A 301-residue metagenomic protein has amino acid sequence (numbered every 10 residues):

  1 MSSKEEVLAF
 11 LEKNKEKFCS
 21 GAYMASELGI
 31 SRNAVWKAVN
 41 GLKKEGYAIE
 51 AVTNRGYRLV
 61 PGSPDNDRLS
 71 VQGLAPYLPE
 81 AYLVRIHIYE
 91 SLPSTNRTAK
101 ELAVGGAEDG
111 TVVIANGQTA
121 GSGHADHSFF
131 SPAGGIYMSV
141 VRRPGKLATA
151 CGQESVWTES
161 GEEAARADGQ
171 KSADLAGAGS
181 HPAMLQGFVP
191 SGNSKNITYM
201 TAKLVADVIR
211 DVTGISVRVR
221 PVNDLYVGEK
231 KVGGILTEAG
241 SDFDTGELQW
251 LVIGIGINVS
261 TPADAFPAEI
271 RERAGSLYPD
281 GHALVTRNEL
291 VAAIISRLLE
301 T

Functional and structural regions predicted by a protein language model:
S2-D207, G233, V285: N-terminal lobe of the biotin/lipoate ligase/transferase fold
F10, V208, V212, R297-T301: Short alpha-helical functional segments enriched in proximate histidine and acidic residues
G105-G106, F129-S131, V219, V227-E229 (+2 more regions): Solvent-exposed alpha-helices and their adjacent loops that cap or buttress functional pockets in soluble metabolic
I114-N116, S139, R220, L236-E238 (+1 more regions): Short beta-strand segments
A120-S122, G145, D242, V259-D264: Short, acidic Gly/Pro/Ser/Thr-rich loop/turn segments
E159, D174, L204-D244, G256: Acidic (Asp/Glu) carboxylate-rich active-site/surface patches
D244-Y278: Short, acidic (Asp/Glu-rich) active-site segment that either coordinates a divalent metal cofactor
D280-T301: Conserved, helical-rich catalytic subdomain that frames metal- and/or nucleotide-binding sites in enzyme alpha/beta
